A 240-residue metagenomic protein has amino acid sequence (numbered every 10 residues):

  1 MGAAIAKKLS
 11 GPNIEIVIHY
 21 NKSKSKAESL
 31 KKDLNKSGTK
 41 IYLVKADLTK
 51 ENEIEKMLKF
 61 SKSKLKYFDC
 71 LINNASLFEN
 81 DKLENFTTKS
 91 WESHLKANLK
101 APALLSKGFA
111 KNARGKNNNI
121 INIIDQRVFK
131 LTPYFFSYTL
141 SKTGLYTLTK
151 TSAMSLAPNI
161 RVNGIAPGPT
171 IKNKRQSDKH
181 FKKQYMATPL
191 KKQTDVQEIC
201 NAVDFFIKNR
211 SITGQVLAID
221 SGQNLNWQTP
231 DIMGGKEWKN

Functional and structural regions predicted by a protein language model:
M1-V17: Canonical Rossmann dinucleotide-binding motif of NAD(H)/NADP(H)-dependent dehydrogenases/reductases, specifically
I14-E28: Conserved glycine-rich Rossmann-like NAD(P)H-binding loop of the short-chain dehydrogenase/reductase
N74-E79, G222: Conserved NAD(P)H cofactor-binding loop of Rossmann-fold oxidoreductase domains
K82-L83, S90-L95, Q184: Substrate-binding pocket helix/loop in short-chain dehydrogenase/reductase
N119-A157, P169-T170, Q223: Catalytic loop of short-chain dehydrogenase/reductase
A157-R161, T213-Q215: Short, small/polar-rich loop/turn modules that mediate ligand/substrate recognition or access, typified
V196-I219, N224-L225: C-terminal substrate-recognition "lid" of short-chain dehydrogenase/reductases
